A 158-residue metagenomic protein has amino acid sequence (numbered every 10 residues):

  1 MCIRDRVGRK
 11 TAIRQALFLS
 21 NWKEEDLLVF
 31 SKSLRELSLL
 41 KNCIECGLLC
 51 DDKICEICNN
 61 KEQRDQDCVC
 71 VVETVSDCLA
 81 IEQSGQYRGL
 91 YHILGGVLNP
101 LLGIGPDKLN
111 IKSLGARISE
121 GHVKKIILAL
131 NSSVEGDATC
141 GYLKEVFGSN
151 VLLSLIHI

Functional and structural regions predicted by a protein language model:
M1-D5, I156-I158: Conserved small/polar residues in nucleotide/adenosyl-binding loops
R4-L19: Helix-hairpin-helix
A12, K61-L130: Extended interfacial segments that mediate partner engagement and assembly in macromolecular machines
L19-K41: Short Cys/His-rich Zn2+-coordinating modules
W22, L48-L49, G148-L153: S-adenosyl-L-methionine-dependent methyltransferase catalytic core, i.e., the SAM/SAH-binding region
E24, E36, L48, I104 (+2 more regions): Conserved phosphate/pyrophosphate-binding and hydrolysis machinery centered on Walker-type P-loop NTPases, extending
R35-V75: Cys/His-rich short segments
G115-L155: Long C-terminal interaction/binding lobes of large macromolecular proteins
